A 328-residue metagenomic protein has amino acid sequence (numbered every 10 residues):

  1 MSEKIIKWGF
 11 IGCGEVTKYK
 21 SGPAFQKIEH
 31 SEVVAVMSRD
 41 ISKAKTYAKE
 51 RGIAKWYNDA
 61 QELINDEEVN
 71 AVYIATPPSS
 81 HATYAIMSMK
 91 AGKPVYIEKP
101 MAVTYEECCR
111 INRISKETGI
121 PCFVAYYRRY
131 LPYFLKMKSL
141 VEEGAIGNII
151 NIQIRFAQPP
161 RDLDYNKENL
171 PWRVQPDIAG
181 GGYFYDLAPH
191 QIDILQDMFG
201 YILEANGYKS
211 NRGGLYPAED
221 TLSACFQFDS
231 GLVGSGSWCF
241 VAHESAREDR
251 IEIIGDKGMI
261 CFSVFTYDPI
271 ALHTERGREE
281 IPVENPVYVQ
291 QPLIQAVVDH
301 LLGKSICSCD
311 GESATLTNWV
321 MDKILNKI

Functional and structural regions predicted by a protein language model:
M1-I5, S31, A71-I74, C109 (+3 more regions): C-terminal helix-rich "cap/oligomerization" subdomain common to oxidoreductases
M1-R51: N-terminal Rossmann-like dinucleotide-binding module
T17, Y57, I97, C122-V124 (+2 more regions): Hydrophobic residues in well-ordered beta-strands that form the structural core
D40, R51-I114: Beta-loop-alpha module in the N-terminal Rossmann-like domain of NAD(P)-dependent dehydrogenases, especially those
C109-Y127, N148-I150: Rossmann-fold dehydrogenase core element
Y127, D249-W319: C-terminal glycine/acidic-rich active-site capping loop/insertion
R128-Y208, R212-L215: Predominantly a Rossmann-like dinucleotide-binding segment in NAD(P)-dependent oxidoreductases
D186, I192-Y267, I294-K304: Contiguous beta-strand/loop segments that form the cofactor/metal-binding neighborhood of enzyme cores
